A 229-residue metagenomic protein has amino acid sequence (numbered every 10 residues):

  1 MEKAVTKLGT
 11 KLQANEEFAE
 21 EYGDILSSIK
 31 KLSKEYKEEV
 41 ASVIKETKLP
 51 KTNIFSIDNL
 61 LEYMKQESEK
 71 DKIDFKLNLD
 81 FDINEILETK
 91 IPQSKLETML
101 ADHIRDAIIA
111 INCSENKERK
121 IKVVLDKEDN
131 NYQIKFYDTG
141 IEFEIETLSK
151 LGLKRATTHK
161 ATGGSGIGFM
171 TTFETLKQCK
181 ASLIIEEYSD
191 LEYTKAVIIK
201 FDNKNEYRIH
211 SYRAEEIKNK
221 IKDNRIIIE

Functional and structural regions predicted by a protein language model:
M1-D82: Conserved DHp (HisKA) dimerization/phosphotransfer helix of two-component histidine kinases, i.e., the long coiled-coil
Q93-N116: Conserved ATP-binding N-box helix of the HATPase_c
C113, R155-G164: Glycine-rich ATP-lid/hinge loop adjacent to the conserved G-boxes
E118-N130: Short beta-strand/loop element within the Bergerat-fold HATPase_c
D138: Acidic ATP/Mg2+-coordinating residue in the GHKL
F143-R155: Short conserved segment of the HATPase_c
M170, E174-E229: Flexible, glycine-/charge-rich segments associated with ATP-binding catalytic modules
